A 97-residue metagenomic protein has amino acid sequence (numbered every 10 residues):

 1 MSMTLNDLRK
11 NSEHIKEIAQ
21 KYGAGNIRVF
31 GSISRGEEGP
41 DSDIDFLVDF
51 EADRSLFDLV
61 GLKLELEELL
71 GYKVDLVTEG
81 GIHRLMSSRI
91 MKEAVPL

Functional and structural regions predicted by a protein language model:
M1-I27: Helical scaffold of the NTase/Pol beta-like nucleotidyltransferase catalytic core
M1-L5, F50-I82: Metal-dependent nucleotidyltransferase catalytic core
S12, K63, A94: Short amphipathic alpha-helical/adjacent loop interface patches that line ligand and macromolecule-binding sites
K16, R54, V95: Basic nucleic-acid-binding interfaces
I27, I44-F46, V74: Conserved beta-strand core positions
G31, G36-S55: Catalytic metal-binding acidic patch
R89-L97: Short hydrophobic/aromatic patches at helix-to-coil boundaries
